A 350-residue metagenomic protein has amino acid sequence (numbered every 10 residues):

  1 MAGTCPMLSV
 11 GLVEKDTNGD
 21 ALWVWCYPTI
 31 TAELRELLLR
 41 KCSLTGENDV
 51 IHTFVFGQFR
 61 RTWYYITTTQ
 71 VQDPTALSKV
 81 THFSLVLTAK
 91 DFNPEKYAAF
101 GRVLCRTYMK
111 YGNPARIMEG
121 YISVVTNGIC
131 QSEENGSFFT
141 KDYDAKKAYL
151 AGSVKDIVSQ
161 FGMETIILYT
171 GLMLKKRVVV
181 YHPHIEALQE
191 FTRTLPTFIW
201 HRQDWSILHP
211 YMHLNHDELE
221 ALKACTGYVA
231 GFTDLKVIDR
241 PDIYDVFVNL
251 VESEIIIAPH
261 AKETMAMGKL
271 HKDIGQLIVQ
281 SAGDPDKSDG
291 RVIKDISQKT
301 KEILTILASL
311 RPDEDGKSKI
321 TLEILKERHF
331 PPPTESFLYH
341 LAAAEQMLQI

Functional and structural regions predicted by a protein language model:
A2-I350: Acidic, Ser/Thr/Pro/Gly-enriched alpha-helical scaffold modules and adjacent low-complexity linkers in large eukaryotic
